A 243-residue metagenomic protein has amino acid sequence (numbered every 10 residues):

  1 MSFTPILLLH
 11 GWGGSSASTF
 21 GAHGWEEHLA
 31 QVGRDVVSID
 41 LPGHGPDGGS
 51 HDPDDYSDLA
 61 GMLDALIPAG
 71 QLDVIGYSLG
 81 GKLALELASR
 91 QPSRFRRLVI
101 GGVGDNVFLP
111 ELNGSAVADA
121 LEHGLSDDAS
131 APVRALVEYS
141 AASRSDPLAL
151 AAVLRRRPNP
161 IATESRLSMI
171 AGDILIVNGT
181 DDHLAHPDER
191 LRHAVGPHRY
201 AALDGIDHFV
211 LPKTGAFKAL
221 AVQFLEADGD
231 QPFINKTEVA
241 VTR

Functional and structural regions predicted by a protein language model:
S2-G48: Conserved HGGG/HGGXW glycine-rich cap/lid loop of the alpha/beta-hydrolase fold
H10, L72, G76-G81: Conserved alpha/beta-hydrolase "nucleophile elbow" surrounding the catalytic nucleophile
E27, D35-L72: Active-site loop/oxyanion-hole signature of alpha/beta-hydrolase fold enzymes
K82-R90, F95-L125: Flexible "cap/lid" loop of the alpha/beta hydrolase fold
A149-R166, D181-H183: Active-site nucleophile elbow and catalytic-triad environment of alpha/beta-hydrolase enzymes
I170, I176-N178: Short beta-strand/loop motif that positions the catalytic acidic residue of the alpha/beta-hydrolase fold
H183-E189: Conserved alpha/beta-hydrolase "acid-adjacent" motif
I206-K218: Catalytic histidine-centered segment of alpha/beta-hydrolase-like enzymes
